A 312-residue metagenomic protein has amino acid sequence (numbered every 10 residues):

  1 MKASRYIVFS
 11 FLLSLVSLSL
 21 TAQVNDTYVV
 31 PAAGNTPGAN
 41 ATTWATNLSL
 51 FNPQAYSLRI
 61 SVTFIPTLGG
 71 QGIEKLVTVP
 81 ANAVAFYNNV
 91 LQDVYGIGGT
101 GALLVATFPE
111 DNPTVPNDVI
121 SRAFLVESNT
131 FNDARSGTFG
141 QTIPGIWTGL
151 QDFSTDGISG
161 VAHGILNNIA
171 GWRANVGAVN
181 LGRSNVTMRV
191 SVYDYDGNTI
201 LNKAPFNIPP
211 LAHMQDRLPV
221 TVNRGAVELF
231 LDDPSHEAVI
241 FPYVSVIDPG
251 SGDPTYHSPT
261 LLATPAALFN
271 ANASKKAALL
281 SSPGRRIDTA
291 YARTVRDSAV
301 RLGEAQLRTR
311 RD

Functional and structural regions predicted by a protein language model:
M1-R5: Positively charged n-region of N-terminal signal peptides that target proteins for export
V8-S19: Bacterial N-terminal signal peptides
A22-D312: Gly/Pro-rich, tryptophan- and cysteine-flecked surface segments typical of secreted/extracellular proteins
